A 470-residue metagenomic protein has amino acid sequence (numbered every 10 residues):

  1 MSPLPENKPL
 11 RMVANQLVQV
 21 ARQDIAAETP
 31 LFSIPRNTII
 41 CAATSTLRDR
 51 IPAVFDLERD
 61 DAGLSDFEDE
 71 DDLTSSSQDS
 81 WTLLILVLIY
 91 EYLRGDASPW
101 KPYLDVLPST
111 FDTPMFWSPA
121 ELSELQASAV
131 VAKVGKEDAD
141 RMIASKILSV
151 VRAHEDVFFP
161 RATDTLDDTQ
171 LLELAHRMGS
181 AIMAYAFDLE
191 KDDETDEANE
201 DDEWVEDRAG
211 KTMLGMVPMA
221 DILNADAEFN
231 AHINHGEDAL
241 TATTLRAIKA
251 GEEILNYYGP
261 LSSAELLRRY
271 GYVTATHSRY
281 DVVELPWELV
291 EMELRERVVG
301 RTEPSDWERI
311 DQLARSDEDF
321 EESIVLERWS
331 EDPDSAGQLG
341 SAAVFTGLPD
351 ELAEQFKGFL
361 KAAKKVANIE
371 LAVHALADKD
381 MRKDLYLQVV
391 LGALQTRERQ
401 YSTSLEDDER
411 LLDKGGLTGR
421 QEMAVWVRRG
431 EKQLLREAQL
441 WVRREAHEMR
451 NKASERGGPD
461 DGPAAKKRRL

Functional and structural regions predicted by a protein language model:
M1-T38, A43-T46, S98, P102-L470: Long, positively charged leader/targeting segments at protein N-termini
D49-Y92, Y270-V299: Short peripheral tails and domain-boundary helices/loops at the edges of structured domains
D69-E121: Internal, well-ordered alpha/beta segment that forms a basic, Gly-enriched binding/recognition surface
